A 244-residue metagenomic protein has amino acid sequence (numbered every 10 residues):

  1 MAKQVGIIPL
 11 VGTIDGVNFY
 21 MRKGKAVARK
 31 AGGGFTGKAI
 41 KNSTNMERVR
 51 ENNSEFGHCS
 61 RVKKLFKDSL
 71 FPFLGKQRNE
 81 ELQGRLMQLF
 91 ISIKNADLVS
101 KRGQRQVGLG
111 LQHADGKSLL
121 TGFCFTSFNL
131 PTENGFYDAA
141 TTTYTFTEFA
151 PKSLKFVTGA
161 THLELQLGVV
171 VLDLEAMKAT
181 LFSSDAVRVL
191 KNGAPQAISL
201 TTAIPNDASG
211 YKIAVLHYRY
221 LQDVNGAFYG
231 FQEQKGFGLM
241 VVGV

Functional and structural regions predicted by a protein language model:
M1-S127: Long, polar/Ser/Thr-enriched low-complexity segments that form simple helices or flexible linkers at protein ends
I7-V11, T44, E51-N52, H58 (+1 more regions): C-terminal tail/extension regions appended to the core domain(s) of diverse proteins
I91-M240: Charged linear interaction tracts used for macromolecular binding and regulation
